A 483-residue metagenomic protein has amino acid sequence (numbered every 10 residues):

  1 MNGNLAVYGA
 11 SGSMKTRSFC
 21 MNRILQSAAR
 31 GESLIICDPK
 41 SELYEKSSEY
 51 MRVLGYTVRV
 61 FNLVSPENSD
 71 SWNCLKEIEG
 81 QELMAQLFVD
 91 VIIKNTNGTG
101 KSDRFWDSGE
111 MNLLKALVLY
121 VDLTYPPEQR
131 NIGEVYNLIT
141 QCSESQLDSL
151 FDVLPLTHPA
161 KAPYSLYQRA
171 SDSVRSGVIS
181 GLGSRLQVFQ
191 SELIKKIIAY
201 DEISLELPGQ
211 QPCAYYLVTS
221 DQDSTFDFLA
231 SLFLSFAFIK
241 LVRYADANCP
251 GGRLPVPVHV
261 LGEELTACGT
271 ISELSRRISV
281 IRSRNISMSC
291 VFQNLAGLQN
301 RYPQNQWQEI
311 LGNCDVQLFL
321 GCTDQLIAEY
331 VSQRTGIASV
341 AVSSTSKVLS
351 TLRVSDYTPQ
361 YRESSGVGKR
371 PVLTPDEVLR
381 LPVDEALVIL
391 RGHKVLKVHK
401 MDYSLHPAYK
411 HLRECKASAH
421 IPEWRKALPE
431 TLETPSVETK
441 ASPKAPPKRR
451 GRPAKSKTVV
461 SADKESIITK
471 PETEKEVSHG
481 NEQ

Functional and structural regions predicted by a protein language model:
N2-I286, R301-Y302, D376-K400, S404-P443 (+3 more regions): P-loop NTPase motor domains
K15, G368, P447-R450: Intrinsically disordered, low-complexity sequence elements enriched in Ser/Thr/Gly/Pro
Q146, S364-G366, R449, S478: Intrinsically disordered, low-complexity segments enriched in small/polar residues
I278-V280, R284-L387: Conserved ATP-driven motor cores of ASCE-family P-loop NTPases powering translocation/secretion/packaging/pilus
K444-K457: Arg/Lys-rich low-complexity patches in intrinsically disordered regions that function as generic
R452-P453, N481-Q483: Extended acidic low-complexity intrinsically disordered regions
T458-D463: Polybasic, low-complexity terminal segments and linkers that are predominantly intrinsically disordered and enriched
